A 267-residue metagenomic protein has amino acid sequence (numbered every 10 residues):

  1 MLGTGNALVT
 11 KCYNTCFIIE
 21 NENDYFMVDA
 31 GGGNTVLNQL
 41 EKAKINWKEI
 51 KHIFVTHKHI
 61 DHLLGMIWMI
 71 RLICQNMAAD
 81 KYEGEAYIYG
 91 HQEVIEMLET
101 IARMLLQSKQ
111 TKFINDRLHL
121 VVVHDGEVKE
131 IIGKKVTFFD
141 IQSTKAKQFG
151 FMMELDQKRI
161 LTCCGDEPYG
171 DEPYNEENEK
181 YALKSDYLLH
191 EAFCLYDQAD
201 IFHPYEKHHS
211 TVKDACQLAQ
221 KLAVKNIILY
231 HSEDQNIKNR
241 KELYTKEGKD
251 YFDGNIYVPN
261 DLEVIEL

Functional and structural regions predicted by a protein language model:
M1-A43, K147-D166, Y187: Conserved beta-strand hairpin/beta-sheet module of binuclear metal-dependent hydrolase folds, prominently
T4-N6, A30-G33, K58, E93 (+5 more regions): Active-site metal-binding loops of divalent metal-dependent hydrolases
V9-K11, V122-Y196: Active-site-proximal loop/helix segment associated with metal-binding centers of metalloenzymes
D29, L40, H57, I88 (+7 more regions): Divalent metal-coordination and catalytic microenvironments
N34-A86: Active-site metal-binding motif and surrounding structural segment of the metallo-beta-lactamase
M69, I73-Y87, K147, E154 (+1 more regions): P-loop/Walker A phosphate-binding loop and immediately adjacent motor/lid segment at beta-alpha junctions
Y82-K147, D156, Y257, D261: Metallo-beta-lactamase
G170-L262: Cap/insert and terminal regions of metallo-dependent hydrolase folds
